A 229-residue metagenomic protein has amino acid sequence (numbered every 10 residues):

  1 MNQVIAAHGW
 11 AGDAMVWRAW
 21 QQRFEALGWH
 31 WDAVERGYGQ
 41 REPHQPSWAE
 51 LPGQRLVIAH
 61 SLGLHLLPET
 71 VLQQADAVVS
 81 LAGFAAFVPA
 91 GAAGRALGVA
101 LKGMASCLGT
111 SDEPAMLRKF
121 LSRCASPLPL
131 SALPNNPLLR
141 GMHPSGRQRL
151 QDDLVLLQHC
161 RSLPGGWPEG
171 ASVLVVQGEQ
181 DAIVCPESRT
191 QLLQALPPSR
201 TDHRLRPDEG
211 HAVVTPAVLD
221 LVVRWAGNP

Functional and structural regions predicted by a protein language model:
M1-E42: Conserved HGGG/HGGXW glycine-rich cap/lid loop of the alpha/beta-hydrolase fold
I58-L67: Gly/Ala-rich beta-loop-alpha elbow adjacent to hydrolase catalytic centers
Q74-L108, R149-D153: Flexible "cap/lid" loop of the alpha/beta hydrolase fold
S111-Q158: Conserved alpha/beta-hydrolase catalytic His-Asp/Glu region
E169, V175-Q177, D181: Short beta-strand/loop motif that positions the catalytic acidic residue of the alpha/beta-hydrolase fold
A171, C185-Q194, V218: Short alpha-helix in the alpha/beta-hydrolase fold that links the catalytic acid
E179-V184, H211-A212: Acidic catalytic loop of the alpha/beta-hydrolase fold
L205-D220: Catalytic histidine-centered segment of alpha/beta-hydrolase-like enzymes
